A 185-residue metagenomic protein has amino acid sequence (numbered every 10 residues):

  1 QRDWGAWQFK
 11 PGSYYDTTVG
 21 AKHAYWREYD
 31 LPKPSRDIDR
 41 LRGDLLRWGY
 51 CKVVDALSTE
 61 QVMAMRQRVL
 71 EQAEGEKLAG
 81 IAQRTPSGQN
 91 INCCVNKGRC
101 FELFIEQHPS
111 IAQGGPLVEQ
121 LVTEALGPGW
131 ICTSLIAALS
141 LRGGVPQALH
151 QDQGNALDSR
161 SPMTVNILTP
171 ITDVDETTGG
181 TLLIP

Functional and structural regions predicted by a protein language model:
Q1-R47, V54-Q151, N155-D158: Non-heme Fe(II)-dependent double-stranded beta-helix
K52, S134, L183-P185: Structural signal for conserved beta-strand scaffold positions within catalytic alpha/beta enzyme cores
V145-P185: Catalytic core of non-heme Fe(II) oxygenases with the double-stranded beta-helix
